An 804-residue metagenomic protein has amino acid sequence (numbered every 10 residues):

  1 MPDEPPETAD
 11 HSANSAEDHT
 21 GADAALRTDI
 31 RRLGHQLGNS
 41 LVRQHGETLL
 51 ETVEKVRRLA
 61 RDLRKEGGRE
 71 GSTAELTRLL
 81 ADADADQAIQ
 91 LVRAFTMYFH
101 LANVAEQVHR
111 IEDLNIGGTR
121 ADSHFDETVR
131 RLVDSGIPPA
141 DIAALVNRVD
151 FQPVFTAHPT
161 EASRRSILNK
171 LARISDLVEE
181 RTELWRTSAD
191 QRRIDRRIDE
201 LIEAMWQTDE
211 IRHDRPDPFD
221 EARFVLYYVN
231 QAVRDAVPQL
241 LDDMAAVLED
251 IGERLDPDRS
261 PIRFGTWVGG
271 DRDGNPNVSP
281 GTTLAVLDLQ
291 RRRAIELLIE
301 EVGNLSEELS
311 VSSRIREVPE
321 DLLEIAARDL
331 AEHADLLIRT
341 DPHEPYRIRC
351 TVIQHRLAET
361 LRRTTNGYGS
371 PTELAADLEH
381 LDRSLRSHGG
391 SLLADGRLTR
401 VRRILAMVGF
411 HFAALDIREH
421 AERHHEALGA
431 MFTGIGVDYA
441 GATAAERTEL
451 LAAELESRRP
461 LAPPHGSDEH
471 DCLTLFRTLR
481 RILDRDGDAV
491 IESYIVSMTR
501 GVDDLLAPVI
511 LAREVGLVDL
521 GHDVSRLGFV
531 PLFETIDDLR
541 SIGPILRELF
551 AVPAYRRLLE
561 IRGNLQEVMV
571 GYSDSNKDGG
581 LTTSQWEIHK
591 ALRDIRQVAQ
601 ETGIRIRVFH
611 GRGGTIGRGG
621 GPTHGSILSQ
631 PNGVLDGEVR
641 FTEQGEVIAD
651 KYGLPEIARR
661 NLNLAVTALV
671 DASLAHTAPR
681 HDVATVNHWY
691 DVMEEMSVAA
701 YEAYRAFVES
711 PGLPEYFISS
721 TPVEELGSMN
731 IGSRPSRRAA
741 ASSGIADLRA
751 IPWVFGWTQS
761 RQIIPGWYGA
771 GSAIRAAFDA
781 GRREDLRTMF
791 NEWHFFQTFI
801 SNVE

Functional and structural regions predicted by a protein language model:
M1-L451, D468-D471, E492, L527 (+4 more regions): Often metal-dependent polyanion-binding catalytic scaffolds in large enzymes
A24-R27, R31, L50, I89 (+30 more regions): Conserved structured core elements
L37, L240, M244, L385 (+5 more regions): Hydrophobic alpha-helical packing residues
G46, V278-L309, V515-E702: Catalytic or ion-translocation cores adjacent to nucleophile or general acid/base/metal-coordination motifs in diverse
K55, E70, A105-Q107, L132-A144 (+12 more regions): Carbohydrate-active enzymes and regulators
A246-F264, T474, L505-R513, P544-R556 (+1 more regions): Conserved alpha/beta core surface patches that mediate binding of polyanionic ligands
P345, R349-V352, E359, F410-L415 (+5 more regions): Active-site cores of enzymes that catalyze phosphoryl transfer or operate on phosphate-rich substrates
H681-E804: Long, compositionally biased intrinsically disordered regions
